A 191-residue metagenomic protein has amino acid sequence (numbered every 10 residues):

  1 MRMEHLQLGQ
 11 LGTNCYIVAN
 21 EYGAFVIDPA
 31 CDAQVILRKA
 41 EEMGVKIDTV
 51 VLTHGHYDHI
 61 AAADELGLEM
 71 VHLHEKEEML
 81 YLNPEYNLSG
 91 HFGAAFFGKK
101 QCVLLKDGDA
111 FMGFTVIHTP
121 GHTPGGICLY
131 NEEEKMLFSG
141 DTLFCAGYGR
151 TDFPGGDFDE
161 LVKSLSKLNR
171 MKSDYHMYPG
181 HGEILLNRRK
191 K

Functional and structural regions predicted by a protein language model:
M1-M43, C128-G140: Conserved beta-strand hairpin/beta-sheet module of binuclear metal-dependent hydrolase folds, prominently
M3, I17-A19, D107-N131: Core dinuclear metal-dependent hydrolase active-site scaffold
L6-Q7, K100-C102, I117-P120: Short Gly/Pro-enriched turn/cap motifs at secondary-structure boundaries
V18, A61-L68, D109-F111, L165-K172 (+1 more regions): Alpha-helix C-terminal capping segments
A24, V50, M70, L137 (+1 more regions): Hydrophobic "anchor" residues on beta-strands that sit immediately upstream of conserved functional sites
D32-F111: Active-site HxH/HxHxD metal-binding segment of metal-dependent hydrolases
A61, F114, G155-G156: Residue-level signal for the nucleotide or nucleotide-sugar donor/cofactor binding architecture
H118, T123-K191: Metallo-beta-lactamase
